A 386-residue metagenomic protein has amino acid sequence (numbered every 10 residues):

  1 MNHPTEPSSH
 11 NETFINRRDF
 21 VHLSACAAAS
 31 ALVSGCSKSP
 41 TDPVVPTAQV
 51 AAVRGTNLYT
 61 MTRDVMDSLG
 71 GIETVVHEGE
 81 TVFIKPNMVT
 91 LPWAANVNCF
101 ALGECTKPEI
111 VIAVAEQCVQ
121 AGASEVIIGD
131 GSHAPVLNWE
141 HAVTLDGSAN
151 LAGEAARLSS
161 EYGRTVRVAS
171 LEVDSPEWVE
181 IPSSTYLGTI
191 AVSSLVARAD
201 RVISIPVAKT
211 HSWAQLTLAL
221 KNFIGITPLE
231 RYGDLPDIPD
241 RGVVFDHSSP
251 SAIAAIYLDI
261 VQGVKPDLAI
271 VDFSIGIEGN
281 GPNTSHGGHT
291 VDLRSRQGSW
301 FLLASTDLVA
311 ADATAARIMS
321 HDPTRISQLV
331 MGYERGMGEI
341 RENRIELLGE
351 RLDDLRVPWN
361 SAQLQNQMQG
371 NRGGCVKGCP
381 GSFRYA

Functional and structural regions predicted by a protein language model:
M1-N16, C26, S34: N-terminal secretory signal peptides
P40-I112, E116-A386: Extended, low-polarity segments enriched in aliphatic/aromatic residues
